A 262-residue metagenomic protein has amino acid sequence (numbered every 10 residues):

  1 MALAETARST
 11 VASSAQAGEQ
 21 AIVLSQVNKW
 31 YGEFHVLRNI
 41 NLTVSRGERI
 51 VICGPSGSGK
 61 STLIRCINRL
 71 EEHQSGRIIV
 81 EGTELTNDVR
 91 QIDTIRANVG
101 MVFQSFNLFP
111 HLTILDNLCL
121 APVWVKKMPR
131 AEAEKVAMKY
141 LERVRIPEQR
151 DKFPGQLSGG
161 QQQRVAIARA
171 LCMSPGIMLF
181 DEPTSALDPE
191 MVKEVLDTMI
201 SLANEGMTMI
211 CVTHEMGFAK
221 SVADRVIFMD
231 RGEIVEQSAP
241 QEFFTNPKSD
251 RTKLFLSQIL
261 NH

Functional and structural regions predicted by a protein language model:
M1-N28, H262: ABC-family P-loop ATPase nucleotide-binding domain
A2-A4, R8-T10, Q237, Q241-H262: C-terminal boundary and immediately downstream tail of ABC-type ATPase nucleotide-binding domains
A17-P240: ABC family nucleotide-binding domain
